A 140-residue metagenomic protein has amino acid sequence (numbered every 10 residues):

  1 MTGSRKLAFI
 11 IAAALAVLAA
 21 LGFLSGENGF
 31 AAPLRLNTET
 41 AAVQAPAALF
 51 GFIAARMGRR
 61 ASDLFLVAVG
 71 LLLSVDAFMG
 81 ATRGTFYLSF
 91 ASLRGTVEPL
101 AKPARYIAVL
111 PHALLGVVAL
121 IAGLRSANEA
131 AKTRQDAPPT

Functional and structural regions predicted by a protein language model:
M1-T140: Membrane-interface extramembranous regions
